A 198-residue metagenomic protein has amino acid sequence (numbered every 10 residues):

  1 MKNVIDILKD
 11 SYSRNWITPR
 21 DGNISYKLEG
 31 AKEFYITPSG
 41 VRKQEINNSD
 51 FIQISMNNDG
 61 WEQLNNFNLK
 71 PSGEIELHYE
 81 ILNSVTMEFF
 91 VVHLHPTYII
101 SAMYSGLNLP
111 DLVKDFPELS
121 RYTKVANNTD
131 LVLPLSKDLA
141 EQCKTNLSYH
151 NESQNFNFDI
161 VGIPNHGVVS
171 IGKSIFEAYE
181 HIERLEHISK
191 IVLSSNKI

Functional and structural regions predicted by a protein language model:
M1-I198: Glycine-rich flexible loops
